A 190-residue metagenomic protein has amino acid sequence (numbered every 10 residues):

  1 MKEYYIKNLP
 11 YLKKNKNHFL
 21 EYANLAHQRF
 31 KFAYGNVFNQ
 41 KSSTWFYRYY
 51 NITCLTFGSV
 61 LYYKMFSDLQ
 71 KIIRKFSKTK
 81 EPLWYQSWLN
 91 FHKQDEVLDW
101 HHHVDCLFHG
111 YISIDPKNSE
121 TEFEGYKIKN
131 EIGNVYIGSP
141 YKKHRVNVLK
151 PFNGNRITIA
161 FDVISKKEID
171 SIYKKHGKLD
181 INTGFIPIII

Functional and structural regions predicted by a protein language model:
M1-T79, I189: Non-heme Fe(II)/2-oxoglutarate
K78-S87: A short coil-to-beta-strand element that immediately follows conserved catalytic motifs
F91-K93, H102-S119, D162: Short, conserved beta-strand element in jelly-roll/cupin
L98-H101, T121-E122, K143-F152: Short beta-strand His + acidic residue motifs that chelate non-heme Fe in jelly-roll/DSBH and cupin folds
F108-I112, F152-I169: A short hydrophobic beta-strand segment most commonly corresponding to one strand of the jelly-roll/cupin
S113-E131, N147: A short beta-strand-loop-beta hairpin characteristic of the jelly-roll/cupin
